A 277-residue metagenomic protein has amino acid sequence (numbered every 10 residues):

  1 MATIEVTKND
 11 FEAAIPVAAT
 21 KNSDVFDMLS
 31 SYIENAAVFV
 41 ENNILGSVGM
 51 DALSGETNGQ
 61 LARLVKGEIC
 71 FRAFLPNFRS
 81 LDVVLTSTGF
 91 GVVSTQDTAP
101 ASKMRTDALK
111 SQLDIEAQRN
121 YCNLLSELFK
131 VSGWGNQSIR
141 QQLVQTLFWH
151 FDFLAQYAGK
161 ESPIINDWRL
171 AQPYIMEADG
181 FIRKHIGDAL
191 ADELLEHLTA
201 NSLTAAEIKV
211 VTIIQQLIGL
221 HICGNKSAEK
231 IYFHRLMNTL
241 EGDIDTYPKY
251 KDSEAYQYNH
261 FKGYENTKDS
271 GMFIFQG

Functional and structural regions predicted by a protein language model:
M1-K66, S80-G277: Conserved short "hinge" loops at termini or chain/domain junctions
I69: Catalytic-loop motifs flanking and including active-site residues across diverse enzymes
